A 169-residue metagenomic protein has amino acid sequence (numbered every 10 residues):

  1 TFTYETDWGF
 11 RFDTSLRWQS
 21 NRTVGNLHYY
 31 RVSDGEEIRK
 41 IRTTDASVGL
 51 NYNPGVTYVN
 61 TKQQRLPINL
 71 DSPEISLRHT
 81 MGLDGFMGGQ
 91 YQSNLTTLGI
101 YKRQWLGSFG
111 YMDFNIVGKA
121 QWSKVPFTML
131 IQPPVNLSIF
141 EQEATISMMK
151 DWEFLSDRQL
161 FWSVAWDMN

Functional and structural regions predicted by a protein language model:
T1-N169: Exposed, low-structure sequence patches enriched in small/polar residues
